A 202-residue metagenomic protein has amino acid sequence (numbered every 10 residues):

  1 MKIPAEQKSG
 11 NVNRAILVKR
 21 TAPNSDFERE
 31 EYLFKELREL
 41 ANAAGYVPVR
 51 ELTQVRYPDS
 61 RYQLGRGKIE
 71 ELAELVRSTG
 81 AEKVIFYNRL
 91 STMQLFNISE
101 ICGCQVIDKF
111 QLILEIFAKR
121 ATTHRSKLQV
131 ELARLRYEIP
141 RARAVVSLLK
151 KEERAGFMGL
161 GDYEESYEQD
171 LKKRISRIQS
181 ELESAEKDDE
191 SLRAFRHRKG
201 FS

Functional and structural regions predicted by a protein language model:
M1-E115: N-terminal accessory targeting/assembly segments
K2, E6-A15, V145-S202: Conserved G1/Walker A P-loop phosphate-binding module
T21, S25, L90-C104, V130-Y137 (+2 more regions): Short secondary-structure transition/capping segments
A22, A118-T122, P140, E190: A broad detector of the eukaryotic-type serine/threonine protein kinase catalytic domain
E28, Q63, K119, S126 (+3 more regions): Register-specific recognition of a single heptad position within extended alpha-helical repeats
L33, A44-G45, K68, H124 (+4 more regions): Alpha-helical structural motif
L112-V130: Short alpha-helix plus adjacent loop in nuclease-associated cores
L128, L132-A142, I178, A185: Non-transmembrane amphipathic alpha-helical segments
